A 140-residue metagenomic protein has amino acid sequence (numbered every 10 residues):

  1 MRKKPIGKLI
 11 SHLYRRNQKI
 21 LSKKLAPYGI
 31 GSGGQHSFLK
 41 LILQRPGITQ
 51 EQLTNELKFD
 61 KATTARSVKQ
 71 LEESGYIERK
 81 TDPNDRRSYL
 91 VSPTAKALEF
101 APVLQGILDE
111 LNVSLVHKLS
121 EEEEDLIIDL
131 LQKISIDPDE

Functional and structural regions predicted by a protein language model:
M1-Y28: N-terminal leader segment of winged-helix/HTH proteins
G7-K8, G31-K40: Short alpha-helical elements of helix-turn-helix
Y14, K40-Q44, Q132: Short, locally clustered residues in the helix-turn-helix/winged-helix DNA-binding domain
I20, H36-K40, E99, L126: Pre-recognition alpha-helix immediately N-terminal to the DNA-recognition helix within helix-turn-helix or winged-helix
L21-G31, V113-L119: Short amphipathic alpha-helical boundary/capping segments
Q35, P46-L90: Canonical helix-turn-helix DNA-binding module
K69-D129: Charged, amphipathic alpha-helical coiled-coil/dimerization segments
D125-E140: Exposed, interaction-prone assembly regions rather than primary DNA-binding/catalytic cores
